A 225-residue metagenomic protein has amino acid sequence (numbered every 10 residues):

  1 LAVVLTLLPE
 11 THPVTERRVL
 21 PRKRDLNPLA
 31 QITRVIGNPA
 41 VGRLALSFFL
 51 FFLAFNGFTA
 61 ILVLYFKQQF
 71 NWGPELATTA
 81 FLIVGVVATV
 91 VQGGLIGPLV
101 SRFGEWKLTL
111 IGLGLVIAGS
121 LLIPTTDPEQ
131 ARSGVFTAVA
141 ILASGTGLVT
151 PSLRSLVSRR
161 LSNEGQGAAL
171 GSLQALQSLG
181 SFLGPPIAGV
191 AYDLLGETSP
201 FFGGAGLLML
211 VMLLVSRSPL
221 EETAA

Functional and structural regions predicted by a protein language model:
L1-E16, L214-S218: C-terminal membrane-cytosol helix-exit motif in multi-pass small-molecule transporters
P9-L46: Juxtamembrane intracellular "pre-TM" segments in multi-pass secondary transporters
A60-A77: Short amphipathic helix-loop junctions that connect adjacent transmembrane helices in Major Facilitator Superfamily/SLC
V91-E105, Y192: Helix-to-loop junctions at the C-terminal end of transmembrane segments in multipass secondary transporters
G114-E129: C-terminal ends and interior cores of transmembrane alpha-helices in multi-pass membrane transporters/permeases
L148-L161: Intracellular juxtamembrane helix-capping segments at the cytosolic ends of symmetry-related transmembrane helices
G165-D193: A late C-terminal transmembrane helix in Major Facilitator Superfamily
V190-L208: A membrane-interface helix-boundary motif in multi-pass transporters
